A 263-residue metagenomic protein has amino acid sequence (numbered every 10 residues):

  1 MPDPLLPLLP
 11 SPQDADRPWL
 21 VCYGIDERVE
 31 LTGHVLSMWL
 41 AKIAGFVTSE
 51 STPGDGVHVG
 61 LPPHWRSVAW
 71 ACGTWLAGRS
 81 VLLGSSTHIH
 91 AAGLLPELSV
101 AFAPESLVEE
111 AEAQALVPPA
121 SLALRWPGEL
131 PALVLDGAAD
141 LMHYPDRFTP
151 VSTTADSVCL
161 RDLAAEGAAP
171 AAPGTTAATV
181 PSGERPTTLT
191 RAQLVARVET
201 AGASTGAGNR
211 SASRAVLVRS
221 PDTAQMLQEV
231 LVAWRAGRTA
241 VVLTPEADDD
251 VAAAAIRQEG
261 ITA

Functional and structural regions predicted by a protein language model:
M1-R17, E27, S49, G206-A212 (+1 more regions): Actinobacteria-biased recognition of intrinsically disordered, low-complexity terminal regions
L8-L31, R147-L189: AMP-dependent adenylate-forming
R17, H34-V59, L76-R79, H88-I89 (+2 more regions): ANL superfamily AMP-binding
L61-H64, V218-T223, A240: Conserved AMP-binding
G73-A77, A224-A240: Conserved short alpha-helical elements in the N-terminal third of ANL/AMP-binding
V81-G84, A115, A240-L243: Short hydrophobic alpha-helical runs that function as membrane-insertion/retention elements
L82-E110, L122-L135, R197-A215, E246-A263: Conserved ATP-dependent adenylate/AMP-binding module captured primarily in the ANL superfamily
Q114-G167, A178, T188, D250-V251 (+1 more regions): Preference for solvent-exposed, low-hydrophobicity sequence contexts
